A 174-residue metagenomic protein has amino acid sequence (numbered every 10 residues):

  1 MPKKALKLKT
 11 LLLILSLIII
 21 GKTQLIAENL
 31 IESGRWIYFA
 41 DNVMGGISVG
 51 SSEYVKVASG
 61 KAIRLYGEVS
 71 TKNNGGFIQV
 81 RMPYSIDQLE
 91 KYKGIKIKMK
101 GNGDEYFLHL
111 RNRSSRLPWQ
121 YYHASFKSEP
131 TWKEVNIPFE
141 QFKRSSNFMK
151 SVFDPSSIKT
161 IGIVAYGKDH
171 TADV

Functional and structural regions predicted by a protein language model:
P2-K4, L17, S59: Coiled-coil-like amphipathic alpha-helices with heptad-repeat character
P2-L12: Bacterial N-terminal signal peptides that target proteins for export
L12-I20: Bacterial N-terminal signal peptides
K22-V174: Beta-rich carbohydrate-recognition modules and glycan-binding surfaces
